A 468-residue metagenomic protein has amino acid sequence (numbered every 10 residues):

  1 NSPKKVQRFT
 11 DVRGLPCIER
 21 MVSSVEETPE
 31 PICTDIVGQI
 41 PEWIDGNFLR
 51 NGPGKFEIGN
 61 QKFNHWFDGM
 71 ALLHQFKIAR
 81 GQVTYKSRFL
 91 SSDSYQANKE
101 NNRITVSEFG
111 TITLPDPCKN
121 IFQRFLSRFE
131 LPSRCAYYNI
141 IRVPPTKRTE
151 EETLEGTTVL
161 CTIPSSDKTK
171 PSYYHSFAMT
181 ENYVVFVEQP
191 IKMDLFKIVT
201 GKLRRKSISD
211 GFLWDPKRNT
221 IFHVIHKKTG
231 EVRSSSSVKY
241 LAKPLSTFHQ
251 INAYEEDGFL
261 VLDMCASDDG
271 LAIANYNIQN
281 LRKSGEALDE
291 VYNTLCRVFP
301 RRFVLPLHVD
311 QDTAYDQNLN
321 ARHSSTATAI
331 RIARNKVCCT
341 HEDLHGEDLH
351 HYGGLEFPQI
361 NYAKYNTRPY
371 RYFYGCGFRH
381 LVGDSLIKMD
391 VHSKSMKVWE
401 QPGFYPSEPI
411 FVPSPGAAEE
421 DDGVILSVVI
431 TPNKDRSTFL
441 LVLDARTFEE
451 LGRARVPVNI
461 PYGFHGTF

Functional and structural regions predicted by a protein language model:
N1-F468: Beta-propeller domains
